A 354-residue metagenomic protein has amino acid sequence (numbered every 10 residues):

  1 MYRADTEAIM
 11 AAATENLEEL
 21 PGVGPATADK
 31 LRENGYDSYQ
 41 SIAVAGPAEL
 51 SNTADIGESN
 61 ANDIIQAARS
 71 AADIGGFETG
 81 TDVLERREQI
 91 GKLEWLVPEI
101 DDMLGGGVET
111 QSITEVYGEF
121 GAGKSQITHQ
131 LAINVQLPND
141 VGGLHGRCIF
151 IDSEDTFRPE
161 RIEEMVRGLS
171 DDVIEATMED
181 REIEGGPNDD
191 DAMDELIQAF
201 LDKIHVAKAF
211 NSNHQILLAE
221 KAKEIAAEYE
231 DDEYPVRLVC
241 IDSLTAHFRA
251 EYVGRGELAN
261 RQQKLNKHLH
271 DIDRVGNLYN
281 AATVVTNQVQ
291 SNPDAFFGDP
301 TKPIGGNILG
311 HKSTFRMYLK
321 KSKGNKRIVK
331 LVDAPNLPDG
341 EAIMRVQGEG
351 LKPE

Functional and structural regions predicted by a protein language model:
Y2-D29: Sterile Alpha Motif
L17-L20, L31-A45, E49-T53: A short amphipathic alpha-helix within small helical-bundle interaction modules
K30, A67-L196: The Walker A/P-loop phosphate-binding site
P47, S153-D155, L244, Q288-V289 (+1 more regions): Short, ordered loop/turn segments at secondary-structure junctions
L93-V97, D101, T110, S125 (+6 more regions): Amphipathic alpha-helical transducer elements in NTP-driven molecular machines
G143-G256: Conserved inter-motif catalytic segment of the P-loop NTP-binding fold
Q262-N266, H270-E354: Phosphate-binding/switch region of NTP-binding enzymes
